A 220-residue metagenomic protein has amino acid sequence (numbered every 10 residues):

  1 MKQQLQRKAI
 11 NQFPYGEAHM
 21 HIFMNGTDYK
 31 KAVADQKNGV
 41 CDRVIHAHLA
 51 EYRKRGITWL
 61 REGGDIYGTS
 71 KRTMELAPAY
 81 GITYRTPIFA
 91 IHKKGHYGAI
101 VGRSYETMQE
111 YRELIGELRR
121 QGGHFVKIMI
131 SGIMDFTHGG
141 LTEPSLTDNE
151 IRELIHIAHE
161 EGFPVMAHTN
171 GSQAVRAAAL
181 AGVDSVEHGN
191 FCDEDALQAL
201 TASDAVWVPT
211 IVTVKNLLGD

Functional and structural regions predicted by a protein language model:
K2-F13, S70-P78, M108-G123, C192-D204: Short amphipathic alpha-helices and their capping/turn segments at secondary-structure boundaries
I10-L76, Y97-G98, A181: Metal-associated gating/positioning segment near the N- to mid-region
H21-N25, E62, I66-S70, H92-K94 (+4 more regions): Active-site environment of divalent metal-dependent phosphoester hydrolases
V33-K37, Y80, P87-G102: Enzymes and membrane/adaptor proteins characterized by extended Gly/Ser/Thr/Asp/Glu-rich, aromatic-dotted
C41-L49, E106-L118, N170-A174: Short, acidic/polar
D42-K71, G81-H92, G123-F136, P164 (+2 more regions): Divalent metal-dependent hydrolysis catalytic cores, especially in the metallo-beta-lactamase
H92-E150: Active-site gating/metal-coordination segments in enzymes
T137-D220: Active-site core of metal-dependent hydrolases
